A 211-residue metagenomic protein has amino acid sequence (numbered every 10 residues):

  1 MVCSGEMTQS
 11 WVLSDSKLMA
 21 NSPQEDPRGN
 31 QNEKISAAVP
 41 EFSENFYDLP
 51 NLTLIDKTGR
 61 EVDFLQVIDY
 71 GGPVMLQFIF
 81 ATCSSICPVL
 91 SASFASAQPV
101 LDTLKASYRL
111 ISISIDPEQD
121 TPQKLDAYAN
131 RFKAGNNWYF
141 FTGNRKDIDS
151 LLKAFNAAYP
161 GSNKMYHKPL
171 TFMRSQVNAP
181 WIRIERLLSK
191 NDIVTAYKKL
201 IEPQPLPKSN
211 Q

Functional and structural regions predicted by a protein language model:
M1-I55, P203-Q211: N-terminal targeting signals for export/organelle localization
L49-P50, V74, K168-P169: Short loop/turn microsegments at loop-to-beta-strand junctions
T53-K57, M173-R174: Hydrophobic beta-strand positions
F64-F94: Short active-site neighborhood of thiol/selenol oxidoreductases, capturing the structured segment around
G72, L90-S112: Conserved helix-turn-beta segment immediately C-terminal to the redox Cys motif in thioredoxin-like folds
S107-D120, N136-I148: Thiol-based oxidoreductase modules, predominantly thioredoxin-like and allied folds used for disulfide exchange
D126-K168: Short, internal strand/loop/helix patches that form the active-site neighborhood or redox-interaction surface
S162-Q211: Thiol-/selenol-based redox modules, centered on thioredoxin-like and closely related oxidoreductase domains
